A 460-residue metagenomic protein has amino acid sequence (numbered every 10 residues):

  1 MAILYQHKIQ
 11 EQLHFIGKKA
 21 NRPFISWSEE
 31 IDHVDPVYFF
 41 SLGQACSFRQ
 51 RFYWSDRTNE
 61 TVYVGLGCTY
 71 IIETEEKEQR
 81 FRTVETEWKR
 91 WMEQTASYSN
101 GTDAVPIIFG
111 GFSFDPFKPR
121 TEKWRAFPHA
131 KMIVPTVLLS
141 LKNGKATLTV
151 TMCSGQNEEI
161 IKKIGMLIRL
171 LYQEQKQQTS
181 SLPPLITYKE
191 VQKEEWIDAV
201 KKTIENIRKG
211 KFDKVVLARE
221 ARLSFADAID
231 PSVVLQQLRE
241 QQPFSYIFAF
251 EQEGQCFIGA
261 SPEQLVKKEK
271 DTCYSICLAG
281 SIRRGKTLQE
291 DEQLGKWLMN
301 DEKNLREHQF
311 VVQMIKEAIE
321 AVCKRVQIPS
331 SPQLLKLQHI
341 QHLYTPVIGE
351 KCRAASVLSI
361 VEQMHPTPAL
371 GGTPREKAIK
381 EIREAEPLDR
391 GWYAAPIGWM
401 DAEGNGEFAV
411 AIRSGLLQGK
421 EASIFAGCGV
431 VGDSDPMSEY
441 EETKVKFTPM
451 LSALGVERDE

Functional and structural regions predicted by a protein language model:
M1-E75: An N-terminal JmjN-like helical accessory module and its immediate linker preceding a catalytic domain
M1-L4, S26, A146-L171, K267-L337 (+1 more regions): Cytosolic ligand/metal-binding cores
A2-I3, H7, W88-K214, E220: Non-catalytic accessory segments adjacent to catalytic cores
T58, T74, S140-K145, E251-G254 (+4 more regions): Short acidic-glycine loop/turn motifs at beta-strand connectors
Q177-Q264, V311, V322, Q338: Active-site pocket-lining segments that scaffold enzyme catalytic pockets across diverse folds
N206, Q237-Q241, S281, W297 (+8 more regions): Generic, well-ordered alpha-helical scaffold segments in large soluble proteins
R219-R222, Q252-F257, I315-E317, P332-H339 (+2 more regions): A glycine-rich phosphate-binding loop feature that marks nucleotide/adenosyl-phosphate handling sites
P346-E460: Conserved hydrophobic core element of enzyme catalytic domains
